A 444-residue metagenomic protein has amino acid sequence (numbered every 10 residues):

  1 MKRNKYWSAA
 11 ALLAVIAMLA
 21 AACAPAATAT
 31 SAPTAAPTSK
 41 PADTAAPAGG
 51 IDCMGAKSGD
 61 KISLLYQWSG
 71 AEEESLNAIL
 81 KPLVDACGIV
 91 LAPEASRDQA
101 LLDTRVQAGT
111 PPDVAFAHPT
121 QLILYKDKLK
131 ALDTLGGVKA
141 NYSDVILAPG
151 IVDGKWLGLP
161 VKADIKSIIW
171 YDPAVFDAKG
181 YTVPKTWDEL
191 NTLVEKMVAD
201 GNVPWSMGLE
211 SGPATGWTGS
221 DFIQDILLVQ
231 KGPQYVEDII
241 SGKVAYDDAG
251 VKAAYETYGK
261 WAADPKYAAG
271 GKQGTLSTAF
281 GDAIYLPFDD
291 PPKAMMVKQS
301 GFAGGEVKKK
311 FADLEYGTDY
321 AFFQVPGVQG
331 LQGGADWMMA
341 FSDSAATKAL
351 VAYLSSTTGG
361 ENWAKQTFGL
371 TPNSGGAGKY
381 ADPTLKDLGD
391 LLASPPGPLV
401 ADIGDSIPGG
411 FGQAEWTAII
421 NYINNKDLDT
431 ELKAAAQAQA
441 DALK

Functional and structural regions predicted by a protein language model:
P37-K40, K57, D177, A393-K444: Conserved C-terminal helix/tail region of periplasmic/extracytoplasmic solute-binding proteins
A46-A56, P119-S167: Hinge/lid segment of periplasmic solute-binding proteins
S58-L122, D144: Early extracytoplasmic/lumenal segment of secretory-pathway proteins
A86, Q299-L370: Extracytoplasmic/periplasmic substrate-recognition and gating elements
T104-R105, P112-D113, K139-A174, A321-F322 (+2 more regions): A structural signal for short loop-to-beta-strand junctions that line the ligand-binding cleft of periplasmic/secreted
K126-D127, L147-K185, L209-I239, Q332-M338 (+2 more regions): Periplasmic solute-binding protein
I240-T275: Glycine-centered hinge/linker elements that transmit conformational signals in sensory and ligand-binding systems
A364-A414: Long, aromatic- and glycine/proline-rich binding clefts that accommodate carbohydrate-like moieties
